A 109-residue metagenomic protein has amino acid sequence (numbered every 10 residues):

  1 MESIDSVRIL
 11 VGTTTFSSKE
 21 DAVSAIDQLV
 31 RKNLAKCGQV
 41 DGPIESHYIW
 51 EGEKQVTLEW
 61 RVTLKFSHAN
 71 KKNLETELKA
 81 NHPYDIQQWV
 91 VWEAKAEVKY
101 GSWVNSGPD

Functional and structural regions predicted by a protein language model:
M1-D109: Positively charged, small/polar-rich N-terminal and surface patches that mediate targeting and assembly and bind
